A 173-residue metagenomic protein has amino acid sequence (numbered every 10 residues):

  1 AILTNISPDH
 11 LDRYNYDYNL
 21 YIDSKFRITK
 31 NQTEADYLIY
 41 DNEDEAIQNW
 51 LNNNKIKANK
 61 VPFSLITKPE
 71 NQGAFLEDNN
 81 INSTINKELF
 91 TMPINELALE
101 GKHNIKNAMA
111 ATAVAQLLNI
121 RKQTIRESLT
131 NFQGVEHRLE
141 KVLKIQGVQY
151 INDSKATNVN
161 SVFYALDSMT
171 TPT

Functional and structural regions predicted by a protein language model:
I2-Y150: Acidic, Mg2+-coordinating active-site environments of NTP-dependent enzymes
V135, S154-T173: Active-site beta-alpha connecting loops in nucleotide-dependent enzymes
